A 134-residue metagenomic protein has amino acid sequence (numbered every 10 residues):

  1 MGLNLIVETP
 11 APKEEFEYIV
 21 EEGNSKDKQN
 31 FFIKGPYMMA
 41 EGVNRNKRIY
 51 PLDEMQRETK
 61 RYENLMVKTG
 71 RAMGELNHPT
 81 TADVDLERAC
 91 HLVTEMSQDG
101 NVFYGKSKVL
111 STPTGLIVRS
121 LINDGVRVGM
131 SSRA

Functional and structural regions predicted by a protein language model:
M1-A134: Signature of dsDNA virion morphogenesis modules
